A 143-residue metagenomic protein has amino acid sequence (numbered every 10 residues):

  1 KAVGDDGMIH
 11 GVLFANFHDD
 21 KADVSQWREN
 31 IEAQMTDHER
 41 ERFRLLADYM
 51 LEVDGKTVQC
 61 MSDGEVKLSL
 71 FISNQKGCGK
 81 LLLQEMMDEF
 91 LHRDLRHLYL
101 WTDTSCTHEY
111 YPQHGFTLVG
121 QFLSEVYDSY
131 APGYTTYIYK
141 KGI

Functional and structural regions predicted by a protein language model:
K1-L13: Conserved beta-hairpin
V3-D5, K140-I143: Active-site beta-strand termini and strand-to-loop segments that position acidic
F14, D19-L70, N74, V126-P132: Conserved acyl-donor/pantetheine-binding loop and adjacent beta-alpha core of acyl/acetyltransferases and related
S62-K67, F90-D103: Conserved GNAT acetyl-CoA-binding A-motif
Q75-F90, Q113: Conserved acetyl-CoA-binding loop-helix of GNAT-fold acetyltransferases
G79, L83, T104-E109, L123-Y130: Short glycine/proline-centered loop/turn elements that form peptide/ligand docking sites
Y99-W101, T117-T135: Conserved catalytic-core motifs of GNAT/GCN5-like acyltransferases
Y110-P112, F116: Conserved active-site tyrosine of GNAT-family acetyltransferases
